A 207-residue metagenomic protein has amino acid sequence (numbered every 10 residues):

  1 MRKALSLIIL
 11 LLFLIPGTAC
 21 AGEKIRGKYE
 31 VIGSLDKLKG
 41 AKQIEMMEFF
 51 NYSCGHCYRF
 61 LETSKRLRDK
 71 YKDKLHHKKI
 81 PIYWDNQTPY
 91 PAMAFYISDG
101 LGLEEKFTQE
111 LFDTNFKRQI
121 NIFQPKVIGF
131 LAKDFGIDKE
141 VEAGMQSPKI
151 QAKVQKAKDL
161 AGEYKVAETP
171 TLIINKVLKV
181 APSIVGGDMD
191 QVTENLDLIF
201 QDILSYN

Functional and structural regions predicted by a protein language model:
R2-N86, K158, E163-E168, F200-N207: Extracytoplasmic thiol/disulfide redox context detector
E23-Y29, I120, P125, N195: Periplasmic c-type cytochrome electron-transfer domains
K42-Q43, S53-F60, W84-P91, G100-E104 (+7 more regions): Solvent-exposed, acidic/flexible segments
E48, R59, T63-R66, P89-M93 (+9 more regions): Extracytoplasmic/secreted proteins, especially bacterial periplasmic and envelope-associated proteins
R59, D69-K72, D99-L103, F112-F116 (+4 more regions): Sec-exported extracytoplasmic/periplasmic mature domains
K70-F95, G100, E105-Q109, D113-A132: Structural microenvironment flanking redox-active thiols in thiol-disulfide oxidoreductases
D134-N207: C-terminal cap of thioredoxin/glutaredoxin-like
